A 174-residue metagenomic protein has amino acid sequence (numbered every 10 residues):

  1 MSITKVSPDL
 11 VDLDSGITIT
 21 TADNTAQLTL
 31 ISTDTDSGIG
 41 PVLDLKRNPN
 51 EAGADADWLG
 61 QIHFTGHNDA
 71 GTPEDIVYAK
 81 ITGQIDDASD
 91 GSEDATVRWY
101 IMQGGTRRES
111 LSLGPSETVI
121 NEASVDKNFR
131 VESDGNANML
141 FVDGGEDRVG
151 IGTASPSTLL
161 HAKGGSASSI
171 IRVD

Functional and structural regions predicted by a protein language model:
M1-D14, L159-L160: Short, intrinsically disordered N-terminal pre-domain segments
S15-D75, I85-D174: Trimeric beta-solenoid/beta-helix "fiber body" segments of extracellular/virion adhesins and depolymerases
